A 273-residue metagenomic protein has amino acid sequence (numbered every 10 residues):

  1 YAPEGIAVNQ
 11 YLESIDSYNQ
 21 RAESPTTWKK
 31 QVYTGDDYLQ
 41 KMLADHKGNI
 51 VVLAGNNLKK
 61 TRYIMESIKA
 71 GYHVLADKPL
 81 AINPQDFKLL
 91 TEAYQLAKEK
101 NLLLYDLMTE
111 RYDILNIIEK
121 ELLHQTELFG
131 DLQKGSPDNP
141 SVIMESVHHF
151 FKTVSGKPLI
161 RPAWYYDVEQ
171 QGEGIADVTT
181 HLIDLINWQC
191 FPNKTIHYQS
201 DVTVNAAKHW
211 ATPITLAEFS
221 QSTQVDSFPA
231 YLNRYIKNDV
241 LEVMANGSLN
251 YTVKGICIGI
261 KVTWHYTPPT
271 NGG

Functional and structural regions predicted by a protein language model:
Y1-Y72, Q85-L103: N-terminal glycine-/serine-/threonine-rich beta1-alpha1-beta2 phosphate-ribose binding loop of Rossmann-like
Y11-K29, Y33, L123, E127-L159 (+1 more regions): Charged, glycine/proline-rich intrinsically disordered loops and linkers
A54, D77, Y105-L107: A cross-family glycoside hydrolase active-site/sugar-binding cleft signature
T61-M65, K88, D113-I117, E173-W188: A structural signal for well-ordered alpha-helical segments within the folded catalytic domains of diverse enzymes
G71, D77-P79: Short helix/strand-capping hinge loops at secondary-structure junctions that flank key functional elements
A81-P158, G172: A contiguous active-site-proximal alpha/beta segment in oxidoreductase catalytic domains
S155-T270: Rossmann-like dinucleotide-binding domain that binds NAD(P)(H)
